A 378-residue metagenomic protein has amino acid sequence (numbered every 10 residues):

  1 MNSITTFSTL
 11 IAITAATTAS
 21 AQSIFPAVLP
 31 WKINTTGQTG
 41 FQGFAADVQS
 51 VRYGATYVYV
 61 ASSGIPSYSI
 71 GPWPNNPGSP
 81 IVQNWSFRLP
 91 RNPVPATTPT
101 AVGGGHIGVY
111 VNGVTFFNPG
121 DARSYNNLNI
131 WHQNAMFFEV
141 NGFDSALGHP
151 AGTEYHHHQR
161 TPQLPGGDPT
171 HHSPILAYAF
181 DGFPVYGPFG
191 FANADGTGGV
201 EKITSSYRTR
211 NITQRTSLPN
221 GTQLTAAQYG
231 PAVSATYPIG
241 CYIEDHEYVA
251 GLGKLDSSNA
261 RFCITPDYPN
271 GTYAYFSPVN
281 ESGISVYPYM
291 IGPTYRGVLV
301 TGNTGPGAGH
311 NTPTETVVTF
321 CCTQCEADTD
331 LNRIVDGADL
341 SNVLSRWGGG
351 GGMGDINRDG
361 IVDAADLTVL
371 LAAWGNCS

Functional and structural regions predicted by a protein language model:
T6-A16: Bacterial N-terminal signal peptides
T17-A21: Sec/Tat signal peptide C-region and signal peptidase I cleavage site
Q22-D144: Solvent-exposed N-terminal domain segments of exported/luminal and surface proteins
Y57-G104, Q159-G198, V286-R296, C321-C322: A short, polar beta-strand/turn micro-motif
V111-V114, A151-L164, Y268-I284, N342-R346 (+1 more regions): Extracellular/lumenal glycan-associated surfaces
V140-G148, L255-C263, C325-N332, G354-D359: Short, recurring structural edge motifs at helix starts
F183, D195-T304, A308, T316-C322: Extended, compositionally biased non-globular segments
T329-G350, R358-S378: Alpha-helical segments with a strong preference for the paired helices of cellulosomal dockerin domains
